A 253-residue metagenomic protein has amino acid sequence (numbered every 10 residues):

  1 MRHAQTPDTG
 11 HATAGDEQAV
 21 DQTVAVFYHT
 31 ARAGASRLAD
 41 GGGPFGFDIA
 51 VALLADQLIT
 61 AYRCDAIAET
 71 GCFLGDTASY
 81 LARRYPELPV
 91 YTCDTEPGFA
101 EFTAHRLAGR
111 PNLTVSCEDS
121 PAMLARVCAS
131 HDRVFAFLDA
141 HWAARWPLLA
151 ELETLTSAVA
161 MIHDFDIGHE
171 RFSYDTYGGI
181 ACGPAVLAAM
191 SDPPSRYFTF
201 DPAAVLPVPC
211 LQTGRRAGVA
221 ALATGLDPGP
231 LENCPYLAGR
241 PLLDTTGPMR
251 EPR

Functional and structural regions predicted by a protein language model:
M1-F135, A140-R253: A short alpha-helical cap/connector motif
